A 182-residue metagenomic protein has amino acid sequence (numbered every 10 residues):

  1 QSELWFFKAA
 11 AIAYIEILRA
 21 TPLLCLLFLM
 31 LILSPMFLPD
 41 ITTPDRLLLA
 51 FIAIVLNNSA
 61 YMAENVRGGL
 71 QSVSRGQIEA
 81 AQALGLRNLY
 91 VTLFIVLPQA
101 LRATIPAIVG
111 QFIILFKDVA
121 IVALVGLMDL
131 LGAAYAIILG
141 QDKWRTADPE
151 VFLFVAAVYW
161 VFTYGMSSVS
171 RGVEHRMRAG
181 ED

Functional and structural regions predicted by a protein language model:
Q1-D182: Transmembrane alpha-helices and adjacent helix-loop boundaries
